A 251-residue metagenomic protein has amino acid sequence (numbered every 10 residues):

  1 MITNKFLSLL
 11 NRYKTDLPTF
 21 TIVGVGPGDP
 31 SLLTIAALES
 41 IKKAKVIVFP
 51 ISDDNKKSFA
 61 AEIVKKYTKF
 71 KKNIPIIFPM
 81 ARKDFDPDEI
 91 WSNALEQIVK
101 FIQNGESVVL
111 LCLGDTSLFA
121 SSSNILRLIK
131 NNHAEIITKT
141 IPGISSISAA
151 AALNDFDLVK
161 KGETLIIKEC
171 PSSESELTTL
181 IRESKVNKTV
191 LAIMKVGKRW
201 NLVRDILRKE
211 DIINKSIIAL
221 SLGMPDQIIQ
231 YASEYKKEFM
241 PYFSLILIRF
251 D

Functional and structural regions predicted by a protein language model:
M1-P30, I35-A37, K42-I137, R204 (+3 more regions): Class I S-adenosyl-L-methionine
N11-L17, E39-S40, I102, L110 (+4 more regions): Solvent-exposed alpha-helices and their adjacent loops that cap or buttress functional pockets in soluble metabolic
F20, R182-D251: A contiguous loop/helix-start segment that scaffolds small-molecule binding in enzyme catalytic cores
D54-K57, A81, S145-S148, I166 (+2 more regions): Short gly/pro/ser/thr-enriched loop/turn and capping motifs at secondary-structure boundaries
S58-A60, D84-D86, A149-A150, C170-P171 (+2 more regions): Short, charged, surface-exposed secondary-structure boundary motifs
D86-E96, L153-F156, T178-S184, I229-Y235: Short, surface-exposed amphipathic charged segments that create phosphate/polyanion-binding patches used for binding
N93-F101, F156-E169, Y235-L245: A polyampholytic, Gly/Pro-enriched intrinsically disordered region
L118-E183: Class I SAM-dependent methyltransferase SAM-binding "motif I" and its flanking Rossmann-like core
